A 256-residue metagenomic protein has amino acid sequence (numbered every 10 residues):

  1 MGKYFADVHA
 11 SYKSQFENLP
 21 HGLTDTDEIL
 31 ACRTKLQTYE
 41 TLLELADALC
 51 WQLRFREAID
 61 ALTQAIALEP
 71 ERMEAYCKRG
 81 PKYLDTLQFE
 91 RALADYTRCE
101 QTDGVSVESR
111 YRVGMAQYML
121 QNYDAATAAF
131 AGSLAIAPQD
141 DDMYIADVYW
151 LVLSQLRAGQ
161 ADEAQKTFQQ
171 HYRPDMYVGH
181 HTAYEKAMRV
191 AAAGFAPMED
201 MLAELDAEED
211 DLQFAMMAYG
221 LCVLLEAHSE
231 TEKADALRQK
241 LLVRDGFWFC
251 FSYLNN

Functional and structural regions predicted by a protein language model:
T26, C32-R33, L62, F89 (+3 more regions): Hydrophobic/aromatic packing residues within the alpha-helices of TPR/SEL1-like helical repeat arrays
K35, Q64-A65, R98-C99, S133 (+2 more regions): Canonical positions in the second alpha-helix
L36-Q37, P70, G104, P138 (+3 more regions): Short coil turns that delineate tetratricopeptide repeat
D47, P81, M115, L153-L156 (+1 more regions): Residue-level recognition of tetratricopeptide repeat
W51, D85-T86, M119, R157 (+1 more regions): Register position in tetratricopeptide repeats
